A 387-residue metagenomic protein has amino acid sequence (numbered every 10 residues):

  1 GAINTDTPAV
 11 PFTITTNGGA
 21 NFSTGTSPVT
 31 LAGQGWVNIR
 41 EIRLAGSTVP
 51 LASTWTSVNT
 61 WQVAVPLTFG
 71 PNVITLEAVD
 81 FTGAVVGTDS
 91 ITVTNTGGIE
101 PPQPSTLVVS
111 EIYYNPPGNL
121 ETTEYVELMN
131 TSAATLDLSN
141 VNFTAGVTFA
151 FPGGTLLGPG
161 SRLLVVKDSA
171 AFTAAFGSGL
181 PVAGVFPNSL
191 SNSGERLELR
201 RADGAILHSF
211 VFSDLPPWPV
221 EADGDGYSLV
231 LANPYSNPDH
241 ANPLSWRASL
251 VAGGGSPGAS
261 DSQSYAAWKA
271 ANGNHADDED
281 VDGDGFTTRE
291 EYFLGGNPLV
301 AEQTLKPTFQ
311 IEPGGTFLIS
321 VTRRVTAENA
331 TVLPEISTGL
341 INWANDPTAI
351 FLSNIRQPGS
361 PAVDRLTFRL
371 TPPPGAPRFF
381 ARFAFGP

Functional and structural regions predicted by a protein language model:
G1-G19, T26-S27, Q34, H208-F210: Middle-to-C-terminal accessory/interaction subdomains
A20-S27, N115-L120: Short, solvent-exposed loop/linker segments at the N-terminal edge of repeated beta-sheet extracellular domains
S27-L31, T122-E124, G315-I319, A330: Structural beta-strand segments of beta-rich domains
P28, A32-T96: Long, low-complexity serine/threonine/glycine- and acidic-rich segments characteristic of extracellular
N59-V63, L163, D364-F368: Short strand-edge motifs at loop-to-beta-strand transitions and within beta-strands of extracellular beta-rich domains
G70-I74, S193-E195, P377-A381: Exposed beta-strand face motif in extracellular beta-rich ectodomains
T92-L244, S249-G255, A259-D261, V300: Activation on beta-sandwich/Ig-like modules and their edge loops
G255-P387: Short, composition-biased motifs enriched in small/polar/acidic residues
